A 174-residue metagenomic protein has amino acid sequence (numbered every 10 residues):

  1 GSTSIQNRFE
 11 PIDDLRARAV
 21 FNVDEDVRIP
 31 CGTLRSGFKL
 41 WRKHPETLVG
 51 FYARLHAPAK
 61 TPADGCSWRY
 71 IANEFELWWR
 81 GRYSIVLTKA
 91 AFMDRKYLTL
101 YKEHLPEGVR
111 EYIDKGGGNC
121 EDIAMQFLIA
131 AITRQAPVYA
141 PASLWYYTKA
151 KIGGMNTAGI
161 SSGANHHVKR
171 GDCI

Functional and structural regions predicted by a protein language model:
G1-R18: Active-site-proximal specificity loops/subdomain of glycosyltransferases
G1-S4, D24-E25, D64-E74, S162-C173: Proteins with a high burden of low-complexity, intrinsically disordered sequence enriched in S/T/G/P/A and R, requiring
S2-Q6, H56-A59, W145-T148: A short acidic, often aromatic-flanked loop/helix-cap motif at beta-alpha or helix-coil junctions that lines enzyme
I5, F9, L34, N119-I123: Conserved glycosyltransferase catalytic-site signature
I12, F21-V23, V27-D114, G118 (+1 more regions): Conserved catalytic core of nucleotide-sugar-dependent glycosyltransferases
L100-I174: C-terminal catalytic/acceptor-binding lobe
